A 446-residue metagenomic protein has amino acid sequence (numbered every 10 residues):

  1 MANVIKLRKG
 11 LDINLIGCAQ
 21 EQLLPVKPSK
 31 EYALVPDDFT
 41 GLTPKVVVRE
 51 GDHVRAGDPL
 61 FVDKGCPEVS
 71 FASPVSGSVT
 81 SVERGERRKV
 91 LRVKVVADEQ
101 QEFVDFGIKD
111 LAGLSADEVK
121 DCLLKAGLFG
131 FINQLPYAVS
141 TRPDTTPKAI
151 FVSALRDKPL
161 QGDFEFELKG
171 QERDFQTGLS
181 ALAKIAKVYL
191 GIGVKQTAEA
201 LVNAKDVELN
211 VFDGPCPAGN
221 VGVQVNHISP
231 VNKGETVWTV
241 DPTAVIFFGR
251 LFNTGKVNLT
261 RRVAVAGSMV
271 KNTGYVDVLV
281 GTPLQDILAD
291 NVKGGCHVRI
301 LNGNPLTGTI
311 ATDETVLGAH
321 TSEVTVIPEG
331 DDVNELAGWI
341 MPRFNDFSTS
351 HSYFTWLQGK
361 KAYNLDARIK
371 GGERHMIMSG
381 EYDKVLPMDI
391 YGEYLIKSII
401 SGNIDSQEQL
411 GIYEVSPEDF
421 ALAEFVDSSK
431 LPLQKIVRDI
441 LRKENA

Functional and structural regions predicted by a protein language model:
M1-V47, V62, F212: N-terminal, Lys/Arg-enriched amphipathic/low-complexity engagement segments that precede the first folded domain
L42, V48, G65-E68, N272: Short, solvent-exposed loop/turn positions at domain surfaces that link secondary-structure elements or cap domain
T43-H53, G57: Short histidine-centered loop motifs in beta-beta connectors
D58, D63-G65, E83: Conserved "cap/hinge" positions at secondary-structure junctions
E68-S76: Short coil-to-beta-strand transition motifs
V69, E83-A446: Buried, small/hydrophobic-residue-enriched core segments of structured protein domains
